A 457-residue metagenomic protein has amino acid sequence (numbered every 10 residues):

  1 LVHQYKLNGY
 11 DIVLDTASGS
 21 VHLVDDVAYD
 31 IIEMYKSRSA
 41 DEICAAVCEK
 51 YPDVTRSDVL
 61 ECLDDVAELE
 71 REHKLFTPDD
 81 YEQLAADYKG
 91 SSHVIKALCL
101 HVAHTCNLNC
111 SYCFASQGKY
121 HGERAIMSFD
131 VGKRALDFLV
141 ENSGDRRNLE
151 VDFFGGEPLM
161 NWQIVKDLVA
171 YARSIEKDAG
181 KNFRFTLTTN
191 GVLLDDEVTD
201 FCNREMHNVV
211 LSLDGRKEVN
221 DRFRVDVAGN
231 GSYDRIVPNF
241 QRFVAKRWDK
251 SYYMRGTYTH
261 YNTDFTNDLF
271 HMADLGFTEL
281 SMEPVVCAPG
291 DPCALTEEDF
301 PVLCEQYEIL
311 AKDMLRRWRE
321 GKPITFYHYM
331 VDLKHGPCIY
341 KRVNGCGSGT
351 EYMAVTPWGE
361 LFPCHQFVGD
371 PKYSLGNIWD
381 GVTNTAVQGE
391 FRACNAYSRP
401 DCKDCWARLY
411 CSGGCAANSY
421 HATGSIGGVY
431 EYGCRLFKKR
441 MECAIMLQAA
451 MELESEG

Functional and structural regions predicted by a protein language model:
L1-Y35: Acidic, low-complexity/disordered tracts enriched in E/D and polar residues
R38-Y51: Short acidic, hydrophobic short linear motifs in intrinsically disordered regions
V54, L60-P78, E82-D200, E205: Conserved alpha-helical substructure of the radical SAM core
G132, L136-D152, N161-V285: Radical SAM/AdoMet-radical enzyme domain recognition
L136-F154, F391, G428-G457: Short Fe-S-cluster ligation motifs
E218, R222-D234, Q241, A245-Y352 (+1 more regions): Radical SAM enzyme [4Fe-4S]-AdoMet core and its adjacent flexible, acidic and glycine-rich loops/tails across
V302-H335, H365-S412: C-terminal accessory region of radical SAM enzymes
R392-C443: Cysteine-cluster motifs in flexible loop/terminal segments that predominantly coordinate metals
